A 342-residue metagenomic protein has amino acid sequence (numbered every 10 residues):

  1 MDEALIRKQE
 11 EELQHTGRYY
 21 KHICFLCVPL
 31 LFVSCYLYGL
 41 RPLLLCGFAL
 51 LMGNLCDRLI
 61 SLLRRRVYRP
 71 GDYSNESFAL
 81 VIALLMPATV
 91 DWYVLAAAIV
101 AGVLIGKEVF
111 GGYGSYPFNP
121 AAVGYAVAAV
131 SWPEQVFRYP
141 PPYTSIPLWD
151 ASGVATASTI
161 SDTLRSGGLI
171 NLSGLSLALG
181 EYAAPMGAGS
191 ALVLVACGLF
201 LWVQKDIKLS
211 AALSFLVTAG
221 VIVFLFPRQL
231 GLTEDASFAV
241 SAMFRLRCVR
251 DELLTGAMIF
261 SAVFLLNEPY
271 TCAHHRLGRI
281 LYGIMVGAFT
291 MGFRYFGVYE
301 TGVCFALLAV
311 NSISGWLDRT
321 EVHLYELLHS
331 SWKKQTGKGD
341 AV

Functional and structural regions predicted by a protein language model:
M1-H22, F293-V342: Cytosolic-side transmembrane-helix boundaries in multi-pass membrane proteins
M1-S61, G337-V342: N-terminal signal-anchor module of multipass membrane proteins
R7, L55-V67, V103-G114, A196-K205 (+1 more regions): C-terminal ends of transmembrane helices
H22-P29, L45-D57, S74-A79, A83 (+16 more regions): Alpha-helical transmembrane segments in multi-pass membrane proteins
G39-L51, T89-A97, L177, E181-A191 (+1 more regions): Structural signature of hydrophobic alpha-helical transmembrane segments
G71-A151: Membrane-interface helix-loop-helix junctions at boundaries between adjacent transmembrane segments
S115-V195: Long hydrophobic alpha-helical segments that form multi-pass transmembrane helix bundles in integral membrane proteins
P117-A121, R250-M258, R279, G297-V310: Loop-to-transmembrane alpha-helix initiation sites
